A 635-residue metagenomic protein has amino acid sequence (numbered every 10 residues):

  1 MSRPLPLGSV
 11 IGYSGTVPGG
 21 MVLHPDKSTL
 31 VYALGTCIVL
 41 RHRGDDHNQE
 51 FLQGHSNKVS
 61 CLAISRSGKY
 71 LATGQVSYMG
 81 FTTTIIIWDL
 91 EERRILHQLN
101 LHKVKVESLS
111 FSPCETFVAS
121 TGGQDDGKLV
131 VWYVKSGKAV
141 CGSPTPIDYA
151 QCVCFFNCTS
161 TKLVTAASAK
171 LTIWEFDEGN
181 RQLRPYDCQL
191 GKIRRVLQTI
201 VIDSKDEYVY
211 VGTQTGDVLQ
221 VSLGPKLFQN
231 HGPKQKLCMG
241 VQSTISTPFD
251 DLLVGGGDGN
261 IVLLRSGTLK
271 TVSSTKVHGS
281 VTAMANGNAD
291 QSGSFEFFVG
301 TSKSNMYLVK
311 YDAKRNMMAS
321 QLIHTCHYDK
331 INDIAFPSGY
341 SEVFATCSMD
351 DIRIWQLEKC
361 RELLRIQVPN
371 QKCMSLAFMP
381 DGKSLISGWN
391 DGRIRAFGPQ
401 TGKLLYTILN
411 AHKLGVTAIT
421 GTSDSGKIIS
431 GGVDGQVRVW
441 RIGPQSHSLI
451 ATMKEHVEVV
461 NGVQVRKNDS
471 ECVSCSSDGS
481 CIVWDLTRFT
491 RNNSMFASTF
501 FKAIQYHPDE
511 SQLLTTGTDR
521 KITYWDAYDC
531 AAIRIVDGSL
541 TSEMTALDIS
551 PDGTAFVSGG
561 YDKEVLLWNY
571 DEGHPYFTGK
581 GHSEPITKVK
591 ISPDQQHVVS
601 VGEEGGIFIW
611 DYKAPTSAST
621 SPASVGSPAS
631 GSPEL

Functional and structural regions predicted by a protein language model:
G8, H47-E50, R94-H97, K138-C141 (+11 more regions): A structural motif specific to WD40 beta-propellers
S9-T36: Beta-strand-rich domains and repeat architectures in extracellular enzymes and scaffolds, especially beta-propellers
G12-G15, Q53-V59, N100-V106, P144-A150 (+11 more regions): WD40/WD-repeat beta-propeller blade N-cap
V22-D26, I64-G68, S110-E115, C154-S160 (+10 more regions): Loop/turn segments within WD40 beta-propeller blades
K27-T29, N48, K69-G74, T116-S120 (+23 more regions): Structural hallmark of WD40 beta-propellers
L34, G74-S77, F81, T121-D125 (+11 more regions): Conserved strand-to-loop turn within each blade of WD40 beta-propeller repeats
V39-H42, T82-W88, L129-Y133, T172-F176 (+10 more regions): WD40-repeat beta-propellers
K58, S67, I95, K105 (+26 more regions): WD40/WD-repeat beta-propeller blade-loop signature
